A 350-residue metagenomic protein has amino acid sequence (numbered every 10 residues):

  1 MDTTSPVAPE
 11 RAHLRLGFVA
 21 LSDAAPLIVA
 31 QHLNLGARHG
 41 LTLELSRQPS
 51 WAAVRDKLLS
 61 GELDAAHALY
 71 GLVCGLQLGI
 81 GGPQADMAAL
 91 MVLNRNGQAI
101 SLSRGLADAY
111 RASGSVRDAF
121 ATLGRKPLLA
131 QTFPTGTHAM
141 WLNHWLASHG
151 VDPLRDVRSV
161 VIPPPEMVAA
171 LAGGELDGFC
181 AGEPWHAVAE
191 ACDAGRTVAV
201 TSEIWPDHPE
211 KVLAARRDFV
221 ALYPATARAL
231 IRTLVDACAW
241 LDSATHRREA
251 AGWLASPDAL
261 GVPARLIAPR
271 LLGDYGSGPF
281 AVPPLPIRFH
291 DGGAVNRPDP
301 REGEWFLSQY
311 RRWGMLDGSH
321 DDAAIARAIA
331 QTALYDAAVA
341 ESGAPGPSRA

Functional and structural regions predicted by a protein language model:
D2-L154, V160, D177-P184, A194-V200 (+1 more regions): Short, glycine-/small- and polar/acidic-enriched structural segments that line small-molecule recognition paths
D64, P163-C192, R216, P257: Ligand-binding pocket segment of bilobal, Venus flytrap-like solute-binding proteins
I100-S101, V212-A215, F219-V220: Short glycine- and hydrophobic/aromatic-rich loop-to-beta-strand nucleating segment in the catalytic cores
D152-V157, A221-T226: Inter-helical turn/loop segments and adjacent helix faces that build the functional surface of alpha-helical bundle
D207-H208, E249: Short gly/pro-enriched beta-turn/loop segments at secondary-structure junctions
P224-I329: Secondary-structure end/capping motifs
A333-A350: C-terminal non-catalytic accessory extensions
